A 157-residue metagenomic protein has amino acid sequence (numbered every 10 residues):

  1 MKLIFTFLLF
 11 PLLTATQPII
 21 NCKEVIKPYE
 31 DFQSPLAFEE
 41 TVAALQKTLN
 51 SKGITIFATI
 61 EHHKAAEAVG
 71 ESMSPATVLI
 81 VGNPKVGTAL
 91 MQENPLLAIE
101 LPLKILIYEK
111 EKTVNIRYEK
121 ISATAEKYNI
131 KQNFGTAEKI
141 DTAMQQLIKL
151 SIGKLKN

Functional and structural regions predicted by a protein language model:
M1-K23: Bacterial Sec-dependent N-terminal signal peptides
Q17-I56, K149, N157: Terminal, regulation- and interaction-focused segments at domain boundaries
I19, E100-T113, K149-N157: Short secondary-structure transition/capping segments
T41, L45, H62, I140-A143: Stable alpha-helical elements in mature extracytoplasmic
Q46, N50, I54-L103, I107: Compact, glycine-rich, soluble single-domain proteins
K104-I130: Beta-strand/loop substructures that line and gate deep hydrophobic ligand-binding cavities in soluble
S122-N157: C-terminal partner/receptor-binding element of secreted or periplasmic proteins
